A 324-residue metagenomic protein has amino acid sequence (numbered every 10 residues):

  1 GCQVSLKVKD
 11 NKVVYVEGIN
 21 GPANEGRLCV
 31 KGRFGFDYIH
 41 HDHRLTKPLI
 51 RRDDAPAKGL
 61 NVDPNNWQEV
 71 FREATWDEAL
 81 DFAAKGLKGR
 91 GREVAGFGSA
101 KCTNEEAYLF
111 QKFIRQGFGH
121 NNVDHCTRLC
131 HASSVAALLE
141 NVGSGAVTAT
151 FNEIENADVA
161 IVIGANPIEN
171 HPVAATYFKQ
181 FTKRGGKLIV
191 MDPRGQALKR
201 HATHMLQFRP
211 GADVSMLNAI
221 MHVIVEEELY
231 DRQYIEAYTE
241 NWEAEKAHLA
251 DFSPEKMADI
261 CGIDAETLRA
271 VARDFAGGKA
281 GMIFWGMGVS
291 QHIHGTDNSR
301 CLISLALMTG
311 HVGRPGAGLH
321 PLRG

Functional and structural regions predicted by a protein language model:
G1-L229, D264, A306: N-terminal export/assembly segments and adjacent metallocofactor-ligating motifs of anaerobic energy-metabolism
S5-K7, V14-Y15, N122, D231-R232 (+3 more regions): Acidic/polar loop patches that form or flank catalytic/metal-binding clefts of enzymes that bind anionic ligands
R90, A157, R184-G185, F252 (+2 more regions): Structured helix-beta-strand junction loops
A95-T103, I260-I263, G286-I293, G324: Conserved short loop/turn motifs at secondary-structure junctions
Q111-K112, E255, R273, I303-L307: Active-site phosphate/pyrophosphate- and oxyanion-stabilizing loops and adjacent acidic/basic residues in soluble
A160, H201-A202, F252-E255, W285-V289: Flexible glycine/proline-enriched surface loops and loop-helix/loop-strand junctions
G211, S215-M282: P-loop NTPase catalytic nucleotide-binding module
A276-G324: A glycine-rich, hydrophobic/aromatic-adjacent loop/helix-cap motif
